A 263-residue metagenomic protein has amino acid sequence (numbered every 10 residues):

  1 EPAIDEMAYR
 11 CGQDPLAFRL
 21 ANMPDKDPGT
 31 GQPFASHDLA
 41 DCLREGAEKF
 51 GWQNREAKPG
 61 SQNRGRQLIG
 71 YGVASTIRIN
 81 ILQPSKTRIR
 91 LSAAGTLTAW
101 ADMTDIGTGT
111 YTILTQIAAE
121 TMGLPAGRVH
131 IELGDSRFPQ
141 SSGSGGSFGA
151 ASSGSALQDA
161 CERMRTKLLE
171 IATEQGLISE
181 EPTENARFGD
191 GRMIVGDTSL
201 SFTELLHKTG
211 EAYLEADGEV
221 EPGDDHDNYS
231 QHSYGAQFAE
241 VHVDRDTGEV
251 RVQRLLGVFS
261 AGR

Functional and structural regions predicted by a protein language model:
E1-D41, E45-E48, N54-R263: Cofactor-binding beta-sheet edge motifs in enzyme active sites
